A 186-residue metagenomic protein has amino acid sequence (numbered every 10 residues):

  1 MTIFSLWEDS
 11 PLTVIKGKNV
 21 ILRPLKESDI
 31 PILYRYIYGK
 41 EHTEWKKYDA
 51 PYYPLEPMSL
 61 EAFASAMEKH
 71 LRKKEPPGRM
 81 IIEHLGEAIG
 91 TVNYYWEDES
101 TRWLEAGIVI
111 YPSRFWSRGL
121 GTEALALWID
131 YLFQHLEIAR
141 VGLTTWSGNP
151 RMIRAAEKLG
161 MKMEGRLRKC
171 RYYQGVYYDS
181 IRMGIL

Functional and structural regions predicted by a protein language model:
M1-I32, R79-L186: Acyl-donor (CoA/ACP) binding surface of acyl/acetyltransferases
E8-S10, A66-H70: Short, P/G- and charge-enriched loop/turn segments at secondary-structure junctions
E27-Y34, Y38, L60-A64, E68: An amphipathic alpha-helix signature
G39-K40, N149: Short loop-to-helix capping motifs
K40-E41, L136: Structural motif
H42-M67: Conserved GNAT-fold acetyl-CoA-binding loop/helix
H70-E75, M161: Short loop/turn motifs at secondary-structure junctions and domain boundaries
